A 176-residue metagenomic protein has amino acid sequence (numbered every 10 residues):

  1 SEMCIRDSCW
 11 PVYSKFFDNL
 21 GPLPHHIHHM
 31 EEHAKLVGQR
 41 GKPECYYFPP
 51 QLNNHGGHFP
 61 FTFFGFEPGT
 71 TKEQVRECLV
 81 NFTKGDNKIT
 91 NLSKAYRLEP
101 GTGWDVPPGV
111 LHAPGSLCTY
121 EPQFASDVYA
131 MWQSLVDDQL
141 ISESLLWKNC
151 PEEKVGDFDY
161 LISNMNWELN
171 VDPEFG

Functional and structural regions predicted by a protein language model:
E2-I5: Short, small-residue-biased leader/transition segments that mark boundaries at the very start of proteins
K15-N19, G38-N54, E67-P68: Short, conserved beta-strand element in jelly-roll/cupin
F16, G21-L23, E32: Core catalytic machinery and nucleic-acid-binding channels of phosphodiester-processing enzymes
H25-H28, R97-G115, P122-F124: Conserved metal-binding segment of the jelly-roll/cupin
I27-G38: Short active-site loop/helix that positions an aromatic residue
E44-F48, G115-L140: A short hydrophobic beta-strand segment most commonly corresponding to one strand of the jelly-roll/cupin
P50-P107: Intrinsically disordered, low-complexity linker/loop segments enriched in Gly/Pro and charged/polar residues
A130-G176: C-terminal amphipathic alpha-helical segment
